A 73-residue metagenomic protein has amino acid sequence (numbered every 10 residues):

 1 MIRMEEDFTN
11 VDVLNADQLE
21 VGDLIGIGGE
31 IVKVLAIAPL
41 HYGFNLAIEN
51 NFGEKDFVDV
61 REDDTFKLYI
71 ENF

Functional and structural regions predicted by a protein language model:
M1-E20: Mixed-charge, Lys/Arg-rich low-complexity intrinsically disordered regions
I2-F8, K55-F73: Intrinsically disordered, low-complexity, charged/polar segments
A16, I37, N51, D63 (+1 more regions): Generic structural motif
V21-G22, F44: Short, hydrophobic/aromatic-rich segments at coil-to-beta transitions
G22-I25, F66: Generic structural signal for buried aliphatic residues
I31-V60: Basic/aromatic-rich interaction segments and small domains that mediate binding to polyanionic partners
